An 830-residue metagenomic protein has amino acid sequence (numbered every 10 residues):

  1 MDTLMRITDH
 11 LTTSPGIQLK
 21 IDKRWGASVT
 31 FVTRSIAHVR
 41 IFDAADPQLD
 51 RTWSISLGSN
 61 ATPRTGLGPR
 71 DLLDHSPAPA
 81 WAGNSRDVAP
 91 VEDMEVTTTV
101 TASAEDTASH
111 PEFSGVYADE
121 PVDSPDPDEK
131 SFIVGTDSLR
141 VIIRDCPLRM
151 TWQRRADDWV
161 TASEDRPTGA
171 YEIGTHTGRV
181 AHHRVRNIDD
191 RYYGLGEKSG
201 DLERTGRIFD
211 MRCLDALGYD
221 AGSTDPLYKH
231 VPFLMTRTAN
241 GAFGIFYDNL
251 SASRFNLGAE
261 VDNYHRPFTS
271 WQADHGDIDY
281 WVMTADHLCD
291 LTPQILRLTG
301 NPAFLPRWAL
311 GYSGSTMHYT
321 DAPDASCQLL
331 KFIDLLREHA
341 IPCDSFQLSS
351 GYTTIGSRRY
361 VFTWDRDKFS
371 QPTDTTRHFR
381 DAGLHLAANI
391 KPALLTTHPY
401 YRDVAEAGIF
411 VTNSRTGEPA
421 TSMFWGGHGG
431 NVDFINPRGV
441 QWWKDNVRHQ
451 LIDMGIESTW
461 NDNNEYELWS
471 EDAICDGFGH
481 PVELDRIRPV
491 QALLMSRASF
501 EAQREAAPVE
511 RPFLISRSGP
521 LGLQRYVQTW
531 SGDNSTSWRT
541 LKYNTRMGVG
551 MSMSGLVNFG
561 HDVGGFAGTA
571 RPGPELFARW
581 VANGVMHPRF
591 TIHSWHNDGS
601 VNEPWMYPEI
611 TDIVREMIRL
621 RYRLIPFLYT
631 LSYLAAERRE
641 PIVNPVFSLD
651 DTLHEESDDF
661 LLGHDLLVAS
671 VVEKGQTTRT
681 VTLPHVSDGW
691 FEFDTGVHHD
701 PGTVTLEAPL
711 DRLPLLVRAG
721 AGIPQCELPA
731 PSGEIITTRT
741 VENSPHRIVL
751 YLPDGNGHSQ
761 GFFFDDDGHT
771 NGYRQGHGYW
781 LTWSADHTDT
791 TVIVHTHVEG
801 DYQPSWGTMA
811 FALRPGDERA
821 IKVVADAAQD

Functional and structural regions predicted by a protein language model:
M1-W308, S315-M317, D324-D334, L348 (+7 more regions): N-terminal accessory segment at the very beginning of proteins
S54, R155, P342-V614, D650 (+1 more regions): Aromatic- and carboxylate-enriched substrate-binding clefts and catalytic-loop regions of carbohydrate-active enzymes
P127-E129, G135-D137, L227-H230, T236-A242 (+12 more regions): Short, well-ordered loop/turn elements at secondary-structure boundaries
T161-A162, A216-T236, D533-N558, F566 (+2 more regions): Internal mixed beta-strand/loop scaffold within catalytic domains of large alpha/beta enzymes
D210-C213, L227-H230, L329-L330, V440 (+3 more regions): Short, hydrophobic/amphipathic alpha-helical packing segments that form internal helix faces or helix-helix interfaces
F233, L336, F379, S499 (+1 more regions): Conserved, mostly hydrophobic/aromatic
L305-M317, A420-N431: N-terminal small/glycine-rich loop or linker at the start of catalytic domains across soluble metabolic enzymes
E501-A502, G519-T529, M551-H561, G568-V792 (+2 more regions): Catalytic core of carbohydrate-active enzymes
